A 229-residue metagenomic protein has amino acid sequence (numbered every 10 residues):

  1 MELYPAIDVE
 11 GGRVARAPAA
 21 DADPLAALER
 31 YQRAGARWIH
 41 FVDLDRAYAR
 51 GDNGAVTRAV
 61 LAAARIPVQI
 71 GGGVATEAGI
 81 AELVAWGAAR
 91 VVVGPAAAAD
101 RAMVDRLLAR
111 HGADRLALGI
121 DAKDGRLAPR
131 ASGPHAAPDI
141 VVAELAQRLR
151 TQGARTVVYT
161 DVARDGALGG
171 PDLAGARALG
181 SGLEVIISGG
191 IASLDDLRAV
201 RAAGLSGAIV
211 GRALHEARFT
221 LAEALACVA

Functional and structural regions predicted by a protein language model:
E2-E10, I39-F41, V68-G72, V91-V93 (+4 more regions): Hydrophobic faces of well-ordered beta-strands that scaffold small-molecule active sites in alpha/beta enzyme cores
V9-A17, A81, A88-D165: Conserved anion-binding
A19-Q32, T76-A81, A137-R148, L197: Short, acidic/polar
A20-L25, G51-R58, R101, H135-E144 (+1 more regions): Charged helix-capping and loop-helix junction motifs
Q32-G35, V84-A85, R150, R201: Non-catalytic positions within long, well-ordered alpha-helices that form the structural scaffold/packing of enzyme
A36-V56, P95, V158-L168: Glycine-rich, proline-tolerant flexible connector loops at the mouths of alpha/beta enzymes
R46, A81-M103, D161-G166, G189-A199 (+1 more regions): Glycine-rich phosphate-binding active-site loops on the catalytic face of alpha/beta enzymes
A55, A62-V91, L173-A208: Catalytic cores of alpha/beta
